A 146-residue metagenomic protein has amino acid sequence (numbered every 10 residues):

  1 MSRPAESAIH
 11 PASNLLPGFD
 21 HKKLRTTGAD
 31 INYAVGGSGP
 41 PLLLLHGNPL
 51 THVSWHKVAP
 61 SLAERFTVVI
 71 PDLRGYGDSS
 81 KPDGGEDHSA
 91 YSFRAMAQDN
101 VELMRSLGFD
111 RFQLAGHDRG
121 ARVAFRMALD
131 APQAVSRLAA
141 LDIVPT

Functional and structural regions predicted by a protein language model:
M1-P41, E64-F66, Y91, D110: Alpha/beta-hydrolase fold catalytic core
S13, P60, R94, L103-S106 (+1 more regions): A general structural signal for stabilizing positions within well-ordered secondary structure
G18-H21, T51-H52, R119, F125-R126: Tryptophan-centric aromatic hotspots in well-structured domains and transmembrane helices
D20, P41-L44, V69, A115 (+1 more regions): Conserved Rossmann-like nucleotide-binding pocket used by diverse enzymes that bind dinucleotide cofactors
T27, I70-R119, P145: Active-site loop/oxyanion-hole signature of alpha/beta-hydrolase fold enzymes
A29-P82, L103: Conserved HGGG/HGGXW glycine-rich cap/lid loop of the alpha/beta-hydrolase fold
H56, V101, F125-L129: Short, hydrophobic alpha-helix immediately C-terminal to the catalytic nucleophile
R65, L107-T146: Conserved hydrolase catalytic core segment
